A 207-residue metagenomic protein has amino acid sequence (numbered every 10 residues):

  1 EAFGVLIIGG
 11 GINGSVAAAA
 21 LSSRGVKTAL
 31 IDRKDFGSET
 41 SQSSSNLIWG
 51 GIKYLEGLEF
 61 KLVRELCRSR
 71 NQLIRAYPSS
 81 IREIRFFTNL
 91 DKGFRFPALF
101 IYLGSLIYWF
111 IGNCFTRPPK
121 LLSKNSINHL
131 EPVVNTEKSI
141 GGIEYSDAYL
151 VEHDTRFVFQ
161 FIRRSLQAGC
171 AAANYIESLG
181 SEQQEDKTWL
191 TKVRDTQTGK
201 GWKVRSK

Functional and structural regions predicted by a protein language model:
E1-N13, A29: Beta1/beta-strand and adjacent pyrophosphate-binding region of the FAD-binding site in flavoprotein oxidoreductases
G9, G25-K27, G169: Glycine-centered short loops/turns at secondary-structure junctions
I12-A17, S178: Extended, hydrophobic alpha-helical segments in both membrane/secreted and soluble proteins
A18, S22-S23, L166: Gly/Ala-rich phosphate-binding loop of Rossmann-like dinucleotide-binding domains, activating on the conserved
S22-S43: Glycine-rich FAD pyrophosphate-binding loop
N46-L130: Dinucleotide-binding Rossmann-like beta1-alpha1 core, especially the glycine-rich loop that anchors the ADP
Y108-R163, Q167: Short linear elements at protein peripheries
A148-K207: Helical element adjacent to the flavin cofactor pocket in flavoenzyme catalytic cores
